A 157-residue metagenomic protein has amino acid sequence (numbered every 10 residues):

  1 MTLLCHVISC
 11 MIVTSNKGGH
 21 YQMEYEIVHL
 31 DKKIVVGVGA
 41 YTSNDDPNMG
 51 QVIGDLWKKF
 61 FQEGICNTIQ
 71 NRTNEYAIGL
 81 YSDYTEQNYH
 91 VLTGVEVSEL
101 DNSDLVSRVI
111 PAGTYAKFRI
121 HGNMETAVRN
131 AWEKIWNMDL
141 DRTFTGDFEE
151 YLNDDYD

Functional and structural regions predicted by a protein language model:
T2-D157: A solvent-exposed interaction/effector surface
